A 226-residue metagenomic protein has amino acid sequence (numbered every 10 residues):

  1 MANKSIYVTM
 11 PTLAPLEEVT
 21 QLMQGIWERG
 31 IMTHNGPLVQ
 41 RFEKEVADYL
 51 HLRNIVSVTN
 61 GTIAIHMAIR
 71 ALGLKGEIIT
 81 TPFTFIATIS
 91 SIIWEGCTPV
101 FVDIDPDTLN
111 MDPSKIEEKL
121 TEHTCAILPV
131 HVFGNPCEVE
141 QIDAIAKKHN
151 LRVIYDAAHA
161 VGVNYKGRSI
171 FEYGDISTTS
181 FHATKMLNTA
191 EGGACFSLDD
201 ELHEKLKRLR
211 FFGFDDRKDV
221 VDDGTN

Functional and structural regions predicted by a protein language model:
M1-I31, N226: N-terminal "arm"/small-domain region of PLP-dependent enzymes with the aminotransferase-like
S5, W27, A160-K166, Y173-N226: Active-site region of PLP-dependent enzymes
I31-E77, F83, S91-W94, V100-D103 (+1 more regions): Phosphate-binding glycine-rich loop
P37-E45, Y49-R53, S114, E118 (+6 more regions): PLP-dependent aminotransferase class I/II
K44, H66, E140-D143, E191: Active-site phosphate/pyrophosphate- and oxyanion-stabilizing loops and adjacent acidic/basic residues in soluble
N60, I104, V132, A183 (+1 more regions): Short, conserved catalytic or interaction motifs in soluble domains
R70-A157, N164: PLP-dependent aminotransferase-like
